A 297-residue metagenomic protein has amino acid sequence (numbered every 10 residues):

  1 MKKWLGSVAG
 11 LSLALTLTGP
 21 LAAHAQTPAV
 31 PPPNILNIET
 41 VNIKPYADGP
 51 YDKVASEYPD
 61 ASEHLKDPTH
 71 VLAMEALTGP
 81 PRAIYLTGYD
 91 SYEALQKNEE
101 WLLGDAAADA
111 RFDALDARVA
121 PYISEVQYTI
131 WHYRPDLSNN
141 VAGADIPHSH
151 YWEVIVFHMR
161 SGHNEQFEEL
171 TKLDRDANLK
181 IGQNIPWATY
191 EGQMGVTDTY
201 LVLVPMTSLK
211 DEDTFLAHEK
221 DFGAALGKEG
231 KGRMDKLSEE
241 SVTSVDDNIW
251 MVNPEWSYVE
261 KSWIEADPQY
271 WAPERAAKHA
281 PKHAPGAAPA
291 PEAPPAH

Functional and structural regions predicted by a protein language model:
M1-L11, G19: Bacterial N-terminal signal peptides that target proteins for export
V8, L13, E239-V242: Compositionally biased regions
A14-H24: C-terminal segment of classical bacterial N-terminal signal peptides
H24-H297: Short S/T/G/P-rich N-terminal loop/turn motif that feeds into the first structured element of a domain
